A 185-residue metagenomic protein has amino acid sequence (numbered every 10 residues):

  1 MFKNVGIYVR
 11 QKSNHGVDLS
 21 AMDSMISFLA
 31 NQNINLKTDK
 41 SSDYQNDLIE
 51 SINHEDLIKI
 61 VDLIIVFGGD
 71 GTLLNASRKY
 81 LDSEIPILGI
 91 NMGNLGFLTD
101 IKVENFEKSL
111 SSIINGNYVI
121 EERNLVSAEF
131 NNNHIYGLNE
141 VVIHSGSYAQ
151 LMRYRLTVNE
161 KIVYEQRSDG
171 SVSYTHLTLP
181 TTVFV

Functional and structural regions predicted by a protein language model:
M1-L63, E104-V119, F130-I135: ATP/NTP phosphate-donor binding region
I7, V66, S173: Redox-cofactor binding/interface segments in oxidoreductases and associated redox assembly factors
N35, E84-P86: Proline-centered loop/turn at the N-terminus of a beta-strand
I64, I87, S171-V172: Short, well-ordered beta-strand core segments
T72-A76: Short glycine/serine/threonine-rich phosphate/pyrophosphate-binding segments that cradle anionic phosphate groups
L95-G170: Catalytic core of DAGKc-family lipid kinases
T175-T181: Conserved small/polar residues in nucleotide/adenosyl-binding loops
